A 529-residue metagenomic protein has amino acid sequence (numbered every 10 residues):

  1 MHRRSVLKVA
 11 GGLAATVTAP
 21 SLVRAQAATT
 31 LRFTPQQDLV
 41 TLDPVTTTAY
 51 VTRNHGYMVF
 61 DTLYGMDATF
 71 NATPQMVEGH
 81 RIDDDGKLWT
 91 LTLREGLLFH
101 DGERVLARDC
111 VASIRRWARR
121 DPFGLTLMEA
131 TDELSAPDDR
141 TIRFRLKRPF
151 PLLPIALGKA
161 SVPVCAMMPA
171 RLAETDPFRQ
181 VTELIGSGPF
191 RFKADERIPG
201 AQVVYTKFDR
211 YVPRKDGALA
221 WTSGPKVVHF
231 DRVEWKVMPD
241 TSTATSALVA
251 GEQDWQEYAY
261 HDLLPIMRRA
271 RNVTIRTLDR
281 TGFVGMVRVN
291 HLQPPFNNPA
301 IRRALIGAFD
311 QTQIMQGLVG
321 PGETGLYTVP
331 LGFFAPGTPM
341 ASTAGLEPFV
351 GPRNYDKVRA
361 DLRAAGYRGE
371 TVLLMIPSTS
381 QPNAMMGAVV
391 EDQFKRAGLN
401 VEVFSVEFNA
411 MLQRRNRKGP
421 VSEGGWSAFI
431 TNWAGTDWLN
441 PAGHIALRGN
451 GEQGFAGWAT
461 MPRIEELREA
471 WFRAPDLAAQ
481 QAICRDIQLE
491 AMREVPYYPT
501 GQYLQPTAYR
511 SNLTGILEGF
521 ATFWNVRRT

Functional and structural regions predicted by a protein language model:
T34-D84, R115, I185: N-terminal lobe/hinge region of extracytoplasmic solute-binding protein
T92, T126-I198: Surface-exposed binding/hinge segments that line and control ligand-binding clefts or catalytic entry sites
F190, G325-A364, S378-M385: Structural transition elements
P199-A201, D240-T241, A259, Y355 (+3 more regions): Ligand/substrate-recognition segments at binding pockets and active sites
P213-R269, N400: Ligand-site clamp/hinge motif
L292, F296-T338, M385-M386, A491-P499: Periplasmic-binding protein-like
L318, G325, F349-G351, E402-N416 (+1 more regions): Extracytoplasmic/peripheral linker and loop segments enriched in polar/acidic and small residues with frequent Thr/Pro
Y509-T529: Long beta-strand-rich cores associated with HINT superfamily self-processing modules
